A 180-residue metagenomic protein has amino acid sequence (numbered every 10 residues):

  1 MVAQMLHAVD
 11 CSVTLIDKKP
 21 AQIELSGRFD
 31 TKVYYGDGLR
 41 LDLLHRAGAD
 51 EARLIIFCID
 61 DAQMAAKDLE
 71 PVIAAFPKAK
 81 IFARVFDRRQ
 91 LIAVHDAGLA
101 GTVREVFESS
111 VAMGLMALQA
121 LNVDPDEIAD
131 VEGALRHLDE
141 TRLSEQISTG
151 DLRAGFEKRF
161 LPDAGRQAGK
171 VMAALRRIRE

Functional and structural regions predicted by a protein language model:
M1-E180: Cytosolic regulatory regions of ion transport systems
